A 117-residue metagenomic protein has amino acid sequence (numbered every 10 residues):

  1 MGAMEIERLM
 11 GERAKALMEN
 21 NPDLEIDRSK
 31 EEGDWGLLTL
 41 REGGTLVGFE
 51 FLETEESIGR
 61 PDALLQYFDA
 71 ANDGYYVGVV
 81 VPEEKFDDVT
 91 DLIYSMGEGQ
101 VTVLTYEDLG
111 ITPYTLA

Functional and structural regions predicted by a protein language model:
M1-G33: Acidic-basic catalytic patches of nuclease active cores, encompassing PD-(D/E)XK and other metal-cofactor nuclease
L24, Y75, G99-V101: A structural micro-motif
K30-E31, F51-E56, V80-E84: Structural motif
G33-G36, Y75: Short, surface-exposed coil-to-beta transition loops
G36-L65, A70: Conserved catalytic cores of phosphodiester-cleaving nucleases, focusing on short active-site segments
E50, G78, T102-L104: Hydrophobic/aromatic beta-strand patches that form the interior of the parallel beta-sheet core in alpha/beta enzyme
R60-S95: Short, charged, amphipathic alpha-helix that recurs within catalytic cores of restriction-modification and other
E84-A117: Domain-level recognition of nuclease-like catalytic cores that cleave nucleotide substrates
